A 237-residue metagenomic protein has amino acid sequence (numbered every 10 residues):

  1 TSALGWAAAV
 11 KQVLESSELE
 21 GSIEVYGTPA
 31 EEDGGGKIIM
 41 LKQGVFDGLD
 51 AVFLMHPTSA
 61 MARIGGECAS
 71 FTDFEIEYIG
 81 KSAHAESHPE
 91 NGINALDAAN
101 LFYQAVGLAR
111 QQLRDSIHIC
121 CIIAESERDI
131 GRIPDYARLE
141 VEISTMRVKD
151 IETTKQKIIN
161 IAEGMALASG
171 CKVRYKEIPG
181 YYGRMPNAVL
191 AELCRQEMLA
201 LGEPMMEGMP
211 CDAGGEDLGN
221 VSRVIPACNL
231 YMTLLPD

Functional and structural regions predicted by a protein language model:
T1-W6, V10, L14-Y136, S144 (+1 more regions): Histidine/acidic-residue-rich, glycine-tolerant segments that coordinate divalent metal ions
L96-D237: Metal-dependent amide/peptide-bond hydrolase catalytic core, centered on the "pita-bread" metallohydrolase fold
